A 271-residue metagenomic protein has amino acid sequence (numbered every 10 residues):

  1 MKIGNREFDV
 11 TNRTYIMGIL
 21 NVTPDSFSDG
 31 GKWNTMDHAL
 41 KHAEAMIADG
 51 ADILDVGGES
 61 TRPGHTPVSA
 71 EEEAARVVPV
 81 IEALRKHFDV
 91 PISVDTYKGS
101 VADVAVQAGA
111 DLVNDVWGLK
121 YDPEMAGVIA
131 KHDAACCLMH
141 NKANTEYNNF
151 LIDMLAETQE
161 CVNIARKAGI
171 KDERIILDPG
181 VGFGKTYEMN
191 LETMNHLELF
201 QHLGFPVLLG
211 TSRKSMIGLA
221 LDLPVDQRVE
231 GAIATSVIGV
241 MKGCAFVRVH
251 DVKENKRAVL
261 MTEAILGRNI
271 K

Functional and structural regions predicted by a protein language model:
M1-R13: SAM-dependent methyltransferases
I3-N5, S28-D37, K41-H42, T61-A83 (+6 more regions): Active-site-adjacent loop and "lid" segments of alpha/beta metabolic enzymes
D9, I16-D37: N-terminal binding-site loop/beta-alpha segment at the start of enzyme catalytic domains that lines or forms
L20, G50, V113: Conserved hydrophobic/aromatic pocket- or pore-lining residues that grip, position, or stack substrates in active sites
K41-G57: Catalytic domains of carbohydrate-active enzymes, especially glycoside hydrolases
G180: Conserved Motif II region of HX4D acyltransferases
